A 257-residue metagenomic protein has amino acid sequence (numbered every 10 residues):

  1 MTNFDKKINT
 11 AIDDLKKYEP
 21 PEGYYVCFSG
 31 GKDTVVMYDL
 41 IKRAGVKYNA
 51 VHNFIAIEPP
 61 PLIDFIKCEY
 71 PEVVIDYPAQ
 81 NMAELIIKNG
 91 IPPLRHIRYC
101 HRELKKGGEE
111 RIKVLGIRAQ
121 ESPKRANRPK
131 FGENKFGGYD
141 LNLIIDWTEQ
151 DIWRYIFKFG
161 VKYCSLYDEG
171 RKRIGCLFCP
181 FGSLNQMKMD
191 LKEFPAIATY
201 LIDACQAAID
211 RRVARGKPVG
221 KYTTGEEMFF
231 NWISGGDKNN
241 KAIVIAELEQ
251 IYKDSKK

Functional and structural regions predicted by a protein language model:
M1-F159, D254-K257: ATP-dependent adenylation/nucleotidyltransferase module used to activate substrates
C164-K257: ATP/NTP-dependent adenylation/nucleotidyl-transfer catalytic domains that generate, transfer, or process NMP-activated
